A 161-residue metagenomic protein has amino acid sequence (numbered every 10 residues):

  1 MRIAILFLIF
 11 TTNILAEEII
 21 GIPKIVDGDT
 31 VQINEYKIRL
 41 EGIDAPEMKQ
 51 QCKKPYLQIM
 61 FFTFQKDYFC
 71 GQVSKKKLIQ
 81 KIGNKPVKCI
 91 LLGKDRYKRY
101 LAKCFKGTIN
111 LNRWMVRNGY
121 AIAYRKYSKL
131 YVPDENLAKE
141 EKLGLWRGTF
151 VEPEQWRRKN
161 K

Functional and structural regions predicted by a protein language model:
R2, N13-K161: Small beta-barrel nucleic-acid-binding modules, primarily SNase/OB-fold domains and secondarily Tudor-like barrels
A4-I9: Sec-dependent signal peptide hydrophobic core
